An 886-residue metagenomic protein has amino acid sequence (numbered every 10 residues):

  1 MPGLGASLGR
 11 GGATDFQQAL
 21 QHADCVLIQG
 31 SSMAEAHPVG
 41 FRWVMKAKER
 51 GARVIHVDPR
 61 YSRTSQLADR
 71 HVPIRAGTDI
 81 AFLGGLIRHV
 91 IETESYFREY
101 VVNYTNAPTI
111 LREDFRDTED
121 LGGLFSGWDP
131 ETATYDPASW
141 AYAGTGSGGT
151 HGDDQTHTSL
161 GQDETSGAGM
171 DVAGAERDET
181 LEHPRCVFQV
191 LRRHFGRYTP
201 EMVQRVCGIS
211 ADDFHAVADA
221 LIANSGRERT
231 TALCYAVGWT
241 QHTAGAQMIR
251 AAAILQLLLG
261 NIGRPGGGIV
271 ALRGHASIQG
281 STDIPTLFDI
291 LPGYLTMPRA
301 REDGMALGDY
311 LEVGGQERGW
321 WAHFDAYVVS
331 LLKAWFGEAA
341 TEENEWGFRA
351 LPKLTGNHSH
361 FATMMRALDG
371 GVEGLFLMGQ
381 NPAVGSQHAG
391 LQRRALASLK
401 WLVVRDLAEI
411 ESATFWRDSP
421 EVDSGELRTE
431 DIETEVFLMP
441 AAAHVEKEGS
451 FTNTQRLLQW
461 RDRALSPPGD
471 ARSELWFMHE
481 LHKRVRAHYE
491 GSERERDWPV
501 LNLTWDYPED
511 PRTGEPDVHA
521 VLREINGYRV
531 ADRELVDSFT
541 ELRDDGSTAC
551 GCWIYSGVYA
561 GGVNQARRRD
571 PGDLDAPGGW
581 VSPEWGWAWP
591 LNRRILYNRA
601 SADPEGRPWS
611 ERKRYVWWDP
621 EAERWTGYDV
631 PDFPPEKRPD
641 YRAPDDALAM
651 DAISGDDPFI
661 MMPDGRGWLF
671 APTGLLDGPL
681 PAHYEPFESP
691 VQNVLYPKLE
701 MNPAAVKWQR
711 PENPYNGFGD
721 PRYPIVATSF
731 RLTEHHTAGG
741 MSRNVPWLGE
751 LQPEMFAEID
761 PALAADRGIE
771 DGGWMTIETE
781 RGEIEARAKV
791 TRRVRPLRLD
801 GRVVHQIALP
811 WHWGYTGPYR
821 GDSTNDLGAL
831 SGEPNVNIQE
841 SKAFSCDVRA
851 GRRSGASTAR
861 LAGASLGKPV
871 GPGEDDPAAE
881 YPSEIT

Functional and structural regions predicted by a protein language model:
M1-W43, R50-A52, G161, S166-G174 (+2 more regions): Extended redox/cofactor-interaction regions of prokaryotic respiratory oxidoreductases
V26, L67-A68, T132, H183-V187 (+3 more regions): Flexible glycine/proline-enriched surface loops and loop-helix/loop-strand junctions
S62-R227, Q316, M478, R484: Long, well-ordered, tryptophan-enriched scaffold segments
Q66-I74, F415, D423-S424, P440 (+2 more regions): Short beta-alpha connecting loops at secondary-structure transitions that line or flank enzyme active sites
N103-A107, A220-L221, A236-G238, G268-Q279 (+2 more regions): A glycine-rich phosphate-binding loop feature that marks nucleotide/adenosyl-phosphate handling sites
M202-I209, Y235-T243, L272-A276, Q380-V384 (+1 more regions): Conserved short loop/turn motifs at secondary-structure junctions
T434-F437, H444-S466, M478, V790 (+1 more regions): Glycine/threonine-rich phosphate-binding loop and adjacent beta-strand/alpha-helix elements that clamp
W476-N526, D532, D619-E621, T626-V630 (+8 more regions): Long, contiguous, secondary-structure-rich segments that constitute the structural scaffold of globular domains
